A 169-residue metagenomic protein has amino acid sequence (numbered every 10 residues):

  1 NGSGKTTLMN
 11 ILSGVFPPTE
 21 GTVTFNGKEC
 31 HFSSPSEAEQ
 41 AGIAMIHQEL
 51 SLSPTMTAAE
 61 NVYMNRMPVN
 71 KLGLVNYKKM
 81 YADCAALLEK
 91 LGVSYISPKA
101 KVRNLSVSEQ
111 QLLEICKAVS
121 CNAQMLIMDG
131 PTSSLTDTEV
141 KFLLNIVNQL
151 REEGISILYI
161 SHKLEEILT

Functional and structural regions predicted by a protein language model:
N1-T169: Glycine-rich phosphate-binding loops of nucleotide-dependent enzymes
